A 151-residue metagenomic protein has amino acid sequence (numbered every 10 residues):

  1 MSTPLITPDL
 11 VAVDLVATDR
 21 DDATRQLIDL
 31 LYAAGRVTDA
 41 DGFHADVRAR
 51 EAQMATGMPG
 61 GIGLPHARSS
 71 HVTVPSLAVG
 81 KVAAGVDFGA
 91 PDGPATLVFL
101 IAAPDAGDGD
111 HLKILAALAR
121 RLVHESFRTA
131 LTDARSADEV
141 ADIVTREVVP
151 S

Functional and structural regions predicted by a protein language model:
M1-S151: Cytosolic covalent-transfer regions centered on His/Cys nucleophiles that carry phosphoryl or persulfide groups
